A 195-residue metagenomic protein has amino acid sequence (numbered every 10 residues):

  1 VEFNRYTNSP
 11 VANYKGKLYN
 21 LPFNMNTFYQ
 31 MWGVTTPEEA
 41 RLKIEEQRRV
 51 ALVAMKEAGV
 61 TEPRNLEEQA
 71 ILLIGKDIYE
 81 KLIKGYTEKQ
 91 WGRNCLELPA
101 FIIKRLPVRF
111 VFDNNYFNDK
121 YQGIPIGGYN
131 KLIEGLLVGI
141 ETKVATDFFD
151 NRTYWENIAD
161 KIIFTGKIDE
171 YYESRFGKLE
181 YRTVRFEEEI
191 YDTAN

Functional and structural regions predicted by a protein language model:
V1-E2, K167: Extended cationic-aromatic binding surfaces that line active-site or macromolecule-binding grooves and engage
E2-F3, T153-E156, F176: A general structural signal for short secondary-structure junctions and capping/turn motifs
E2-K15, I78-K81: A short alpha-helix-loop-beta-strand transition element characteristic of N-terminal alpha/beta dinucleotide-binding
N8, D147, Y191: Residues that form or immediately flank small-molecule/cofactor binding pockets and catalytic motifs
N13, K143, E187: Residues in well-ordered beta-strands of folded domains
K17, T27-T36, L42-K161, T165 (+1 more regions): Active-site/ligand-binding neighborhood in enzyme catalytic cores
L21-F23: Short capping micro-motif at the N-terminus of alpha-helices
A159-D160, D169-N195: C-terminal segments that line or cap access tunnels to active or ligand-binding sites in enzymes and enzyme-associated
